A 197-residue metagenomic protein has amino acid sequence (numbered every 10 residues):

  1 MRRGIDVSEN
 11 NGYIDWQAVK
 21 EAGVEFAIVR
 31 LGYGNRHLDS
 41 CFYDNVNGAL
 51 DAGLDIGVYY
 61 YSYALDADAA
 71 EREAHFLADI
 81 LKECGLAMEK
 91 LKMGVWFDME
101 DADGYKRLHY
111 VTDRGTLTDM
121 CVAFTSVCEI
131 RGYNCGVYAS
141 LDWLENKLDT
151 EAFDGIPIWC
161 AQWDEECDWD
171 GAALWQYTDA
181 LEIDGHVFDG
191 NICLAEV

Functional and structural regions predicted by a protein language model:
M1-E25, V29-A123, E129-R131: Substrate-binding cleft of extracellular glycoside hydrolase catalytic domains
M1-N11, Q17-E21, D149-V197: Functionally critical loop-and-helix segments that line ligand-binding/catalytic clefts of soluble enzyme domains
N35-R36, L65, L144, C167 (+1 more regions): Flexible, glycine-rich phosphate/dinucleotide-binding loops and adjacent beta-alpha linkers at cofactor/substrate
I56, N134-G136, I158: Hydrophobic anchor at the start of a short beta-strand that flanks the dinucleotide cofactor-binding loop
Y60, A139, Q162: Short beta-strand/turn micro-motifs composed of small residues that flank or help shape donor/cofactor-binding pockets
A69-R72, W143-E151: Glycine-rich, charge-decorated loop segments at or immediately adjacent to ligand/cofactor-binding or catalytic sites
A102, D142-L144, E165, D179: Short, solvent-exposed loop/turn segments at secondary-structure junctions
C128-N146: Aromatic-lined carbohydrate-recognition surfaces of secreted/lumenal glycan-active proteins
